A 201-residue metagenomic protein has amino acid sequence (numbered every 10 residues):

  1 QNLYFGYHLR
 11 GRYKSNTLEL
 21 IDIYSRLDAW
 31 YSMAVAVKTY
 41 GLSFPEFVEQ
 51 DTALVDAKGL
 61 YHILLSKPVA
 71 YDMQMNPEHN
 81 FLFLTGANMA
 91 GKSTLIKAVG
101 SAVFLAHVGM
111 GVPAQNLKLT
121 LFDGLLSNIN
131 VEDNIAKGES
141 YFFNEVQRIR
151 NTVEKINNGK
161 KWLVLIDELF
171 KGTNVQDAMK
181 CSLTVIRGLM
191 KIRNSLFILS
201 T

Functional and structural regions predicted by a protein language model:
Q1-Y24: A conserved P-loop NTPase coupling/switch region
Y4-Y7, A34, I156: Secondary-structure edge/capping motif, primarily at the C-terminal ends of alpha-helices and the immediately following
R10, S32-K38: Short intracellular "coupling" helices and adjacent cytoplasmic loop segments at the cytosolic face of multi-pass
I21-D28, Q50-D56: Extended non-transmembrane interhelical loops and adjacent amphipathic helices of multipass membrane proteins
Y24, D28-Y31, R150-V153: A structural signal for well-ordered alpha-helices, especially hydrophobic packing surfaces of coiled-coils
A36-T201: ATPase nucleotide-binding head domains, primarily ABC-like/P-loop NTPase cores
